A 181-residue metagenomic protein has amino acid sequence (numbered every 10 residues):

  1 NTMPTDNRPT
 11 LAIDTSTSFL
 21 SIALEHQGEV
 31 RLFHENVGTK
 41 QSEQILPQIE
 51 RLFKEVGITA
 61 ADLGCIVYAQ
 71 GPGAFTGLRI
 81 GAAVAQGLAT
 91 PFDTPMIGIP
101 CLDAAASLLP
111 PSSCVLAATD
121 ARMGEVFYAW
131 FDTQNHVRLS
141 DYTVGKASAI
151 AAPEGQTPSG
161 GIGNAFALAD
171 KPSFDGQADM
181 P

Functional and structural regions predicted by a protein language model:
N1-M3, K54-G57, A105-A106, A149-A152: Short, flexible, glycine/charge-rich loop motifs used to bind or transfer phosphoryl groups or to couple energy/partner
M3-Q70: N-terminal beta-alpha supersecondary unit
R8, K40, P95-P181: Surface "functional belts" at beta-alpha junctions
G28, A83-L88, E125, A129-W130: Short, basic/glycine-rich phosphate-binding loops at helix/coil junctions that contact nucleotide phosphates
N36-P47, F75, R79, A83 (+1 more regions): Residues at secondary-structure transition points
E50, Q86, D103: Active-site phosphate/pyrophosphate- and oxyanion-stabilizing loops and adjacent acidic/basic residues in soluble
L52-V56, P91, P181: Stable alpha-helical structural segments in soluble proteins, enriched in small hydrophobic residues
C65-M96: DPxDG-like acidic metal-binding loop motif
